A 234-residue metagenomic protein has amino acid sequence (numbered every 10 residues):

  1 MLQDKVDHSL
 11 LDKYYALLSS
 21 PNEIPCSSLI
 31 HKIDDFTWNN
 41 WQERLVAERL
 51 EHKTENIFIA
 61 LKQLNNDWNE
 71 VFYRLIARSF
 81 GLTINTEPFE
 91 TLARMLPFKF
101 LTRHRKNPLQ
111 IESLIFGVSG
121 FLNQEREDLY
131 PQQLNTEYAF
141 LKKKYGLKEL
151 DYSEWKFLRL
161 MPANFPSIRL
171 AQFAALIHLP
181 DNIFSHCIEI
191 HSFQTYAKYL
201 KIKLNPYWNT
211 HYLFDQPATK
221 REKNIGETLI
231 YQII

Functional and structural regions predicted by a protein language model:
L2-S28: Compact, glycine/acidic-enriched structural inserts
D35, N40-I233: Hydrophobic, aromatic-lined core segments that form the binding pocket/scaffold for planar heteroaromatic ligands
